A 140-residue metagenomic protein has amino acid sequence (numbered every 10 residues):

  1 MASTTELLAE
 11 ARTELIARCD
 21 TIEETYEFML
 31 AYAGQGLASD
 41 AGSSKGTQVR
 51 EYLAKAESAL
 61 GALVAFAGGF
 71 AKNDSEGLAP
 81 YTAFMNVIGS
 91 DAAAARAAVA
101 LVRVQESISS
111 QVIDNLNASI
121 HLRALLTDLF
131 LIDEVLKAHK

Functional and structural regions predicted by a protein language model:
A2-A71: Core of compact, soluble alpha-helical bundle domains
I22, A56, L60, I88 (+2 more regions): Alpha-helical transition-metal enzyme core signature, strongest for iron centers
L37, S44, A71, L78 (+2 more regions): Charge-rich, low-complexity amphipathic helices in intrinsically disordered tails/linkers adjacent to domains
S43-R50, T82, N86, V112-I120: Short, charged, amphipathic alpha-helical segments
A67-I113: Amphipathic protein-protein interaction modules
A95-K140: Amphipathic alpha-helical binding modules
